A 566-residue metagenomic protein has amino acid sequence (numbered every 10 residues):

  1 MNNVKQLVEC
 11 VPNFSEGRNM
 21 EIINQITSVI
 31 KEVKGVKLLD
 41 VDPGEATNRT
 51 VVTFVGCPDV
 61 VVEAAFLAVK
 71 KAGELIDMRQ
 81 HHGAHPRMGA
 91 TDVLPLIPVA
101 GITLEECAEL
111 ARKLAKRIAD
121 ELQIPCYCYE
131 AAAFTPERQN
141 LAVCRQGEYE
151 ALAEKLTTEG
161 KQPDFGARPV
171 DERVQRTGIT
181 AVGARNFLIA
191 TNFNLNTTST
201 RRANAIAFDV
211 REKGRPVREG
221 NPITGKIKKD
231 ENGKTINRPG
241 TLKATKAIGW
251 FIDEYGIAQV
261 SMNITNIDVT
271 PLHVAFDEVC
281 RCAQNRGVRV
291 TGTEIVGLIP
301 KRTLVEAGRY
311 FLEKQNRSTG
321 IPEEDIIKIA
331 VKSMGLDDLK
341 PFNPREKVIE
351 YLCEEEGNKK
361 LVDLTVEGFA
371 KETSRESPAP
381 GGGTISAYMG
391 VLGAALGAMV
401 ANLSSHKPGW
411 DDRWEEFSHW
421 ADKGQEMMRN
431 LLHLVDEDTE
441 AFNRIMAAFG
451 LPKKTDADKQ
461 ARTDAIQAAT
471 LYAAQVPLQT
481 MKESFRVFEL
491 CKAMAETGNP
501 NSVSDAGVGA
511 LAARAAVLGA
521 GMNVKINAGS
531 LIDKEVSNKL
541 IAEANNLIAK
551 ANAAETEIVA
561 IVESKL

Functional and structural regions predicted by a protein language model:
N2-G368, R375, K453, A461 (+1 more regions): Long, contiguous binding/interaction regions
C10-P12, M88-P95, N266, T373-V400 (+1 more regions): Conserved phosphate/anionic-ligand binding catalytic regions in large, soluble enzymes, centered on
T53, C57, T198, L361 (+10 more regions): Non-transmembrane, amphipathic alpha-helical segments
L114, I124-C128, E137-N140, V487 (+1 more regions): Preference for long, well-ordered alpha-helical segments
F187-I189, A441-L511, A515, N527: Amphipathic alpha-helical interface segments
E212, N285, A394, A398 (+1 more regions): Short, well-ordered loop/turn and helix-capping segments at boundaries between secondary-structure elements and domains
V400, M428-V435, F442, A474-M481 (+6 more regions): A structural signal for well-ordered alpha-helices, especially hydrophobic packing surfaces of coiled-coils
H406-P452, L547-T556: A structural-propensity feature for long, helix-poor, extended segments
